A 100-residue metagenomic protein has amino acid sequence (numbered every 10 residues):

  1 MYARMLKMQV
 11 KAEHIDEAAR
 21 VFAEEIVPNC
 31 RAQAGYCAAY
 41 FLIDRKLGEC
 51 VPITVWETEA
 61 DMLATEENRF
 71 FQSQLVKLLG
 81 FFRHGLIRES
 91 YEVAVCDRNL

Functional and structural regions predicted by a protein language model:
Y2, Q9-K11, F41-L47, V76-L100: Glycine-rich beta-strand-turn "strand-cap" elements at beta-sheet edges
A3-M8, A38-E66: Short, well-ordered beta-strand segments in beta-rich or mixed alpha/beta enzyme and ligand-binding folds
Q9-F22: Short, surface-exposed ligand-recognition loops at beta-strand->loop->(often short) alpha-helix junctions that present
E13, I26, A60-D61, D97-R98: A short local loop/turn or secondary-structure capping micro-motif enriched for an aromatic residue
E24-E25, R31-C37, V55-E89: An amphipathic, aromatic/His-enriched active-site/gating alpha helix that lines ligand/cofactor pockets
